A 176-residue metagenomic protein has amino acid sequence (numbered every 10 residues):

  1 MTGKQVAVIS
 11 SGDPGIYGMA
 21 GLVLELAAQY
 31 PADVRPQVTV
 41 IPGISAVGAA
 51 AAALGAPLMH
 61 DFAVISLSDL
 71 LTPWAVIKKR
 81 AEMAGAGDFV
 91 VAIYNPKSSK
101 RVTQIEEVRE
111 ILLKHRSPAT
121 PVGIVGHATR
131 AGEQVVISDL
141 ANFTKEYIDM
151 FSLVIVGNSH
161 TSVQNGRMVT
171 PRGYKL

Functional and structural regions predicted by a protein language model:
Q5-V6, A86-L176: A contiguous loop/helix-start segment that scaffolds small-molecule binding in enzyme catalytic cores
D13: N-terminal nucleophile
I16-G87: Class I SAM-dependent methyltransferase SAM-binding "motif I" and its flanking Rossmann-like core
